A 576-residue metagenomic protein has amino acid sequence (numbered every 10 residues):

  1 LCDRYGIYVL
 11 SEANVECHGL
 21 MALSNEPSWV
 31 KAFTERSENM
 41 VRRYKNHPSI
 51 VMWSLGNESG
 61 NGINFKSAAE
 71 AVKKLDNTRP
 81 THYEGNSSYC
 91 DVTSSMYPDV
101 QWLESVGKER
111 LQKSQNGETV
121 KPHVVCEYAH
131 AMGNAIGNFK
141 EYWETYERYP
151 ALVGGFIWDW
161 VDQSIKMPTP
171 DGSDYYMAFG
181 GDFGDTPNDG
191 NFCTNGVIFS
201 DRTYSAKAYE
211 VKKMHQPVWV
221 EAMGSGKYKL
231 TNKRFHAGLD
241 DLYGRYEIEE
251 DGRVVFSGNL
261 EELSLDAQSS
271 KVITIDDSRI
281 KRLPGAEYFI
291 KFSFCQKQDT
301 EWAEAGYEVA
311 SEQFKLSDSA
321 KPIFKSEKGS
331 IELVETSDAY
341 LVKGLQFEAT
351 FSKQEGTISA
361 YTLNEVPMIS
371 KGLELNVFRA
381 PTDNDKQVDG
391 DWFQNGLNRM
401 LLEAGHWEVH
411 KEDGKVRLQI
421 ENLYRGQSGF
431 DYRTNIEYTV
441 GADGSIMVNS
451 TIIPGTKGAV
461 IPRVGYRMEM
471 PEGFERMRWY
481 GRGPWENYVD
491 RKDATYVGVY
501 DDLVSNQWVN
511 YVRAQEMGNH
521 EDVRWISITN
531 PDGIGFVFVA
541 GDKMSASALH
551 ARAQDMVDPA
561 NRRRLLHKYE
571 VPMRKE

Functional and structural regions predicted by a protein language model:
L1-S225, R234-D240, R245-S257: Extended substrate-binding grooves/exosites of carbohydrate-active enzymes
G224-Y228, I446: Structural beta-strand segments of beta-rich domains
K229-H236, P454-G455: Asparagine-centered strand-capping/turn motif at beta-strand->loop junctions
Y243, E287-K291, M447: Short, conserved beta-strand segments of beta-strand-rich sandwich/propeller modules, principally
E247-V254, K297, L363-V366: Change "in extracellular beta-sheet-rich domains … of secreted and cell-surface proteins" to "in beta-sheet-rich domains
E249-E287: Intrinsically disordered, low-complexity Pro/Gly/Ser/Thr-rich segments with frequent PxxP/GP/PP motifs and embedded
D276-A286, T300, Q313-E576: Beta-strand/loop-rich accessory regions of lumenal/periplasmic or secreted enzymes, predominantly carbohydrate-active
F294-W302: Short acidic/polar inter-strand loop motif in beta-rich domains
